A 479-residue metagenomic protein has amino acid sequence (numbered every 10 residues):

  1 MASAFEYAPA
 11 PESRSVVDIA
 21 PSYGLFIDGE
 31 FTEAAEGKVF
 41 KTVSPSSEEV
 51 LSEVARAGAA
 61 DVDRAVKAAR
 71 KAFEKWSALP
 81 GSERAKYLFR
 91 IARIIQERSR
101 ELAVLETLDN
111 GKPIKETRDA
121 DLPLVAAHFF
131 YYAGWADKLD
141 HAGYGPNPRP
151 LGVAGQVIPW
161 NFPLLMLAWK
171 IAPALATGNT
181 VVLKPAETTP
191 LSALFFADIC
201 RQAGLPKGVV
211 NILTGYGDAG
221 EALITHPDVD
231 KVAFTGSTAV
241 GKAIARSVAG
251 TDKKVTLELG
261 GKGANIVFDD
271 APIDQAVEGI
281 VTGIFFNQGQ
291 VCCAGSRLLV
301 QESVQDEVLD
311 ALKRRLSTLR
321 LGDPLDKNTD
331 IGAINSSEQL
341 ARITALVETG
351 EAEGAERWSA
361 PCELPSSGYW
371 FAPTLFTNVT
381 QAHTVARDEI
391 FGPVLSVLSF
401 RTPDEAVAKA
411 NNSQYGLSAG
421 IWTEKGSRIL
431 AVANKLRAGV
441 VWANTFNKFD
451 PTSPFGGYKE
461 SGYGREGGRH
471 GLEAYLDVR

Functional and structural regions predicted by a protein language model:
M1-E53, K86, R90, A127 (+6 more regions): Terminal low-complexity tails and localization/encapsulation signals of metabolic enzymes
S47-E53, L205, V229, I266 (+4 more regions): Conserved C-terminal structural/oligomerization subdomain of aldehyde/semialdehyde dehydrogenase
E48, P80, R84, E106 (+9 more regions): Residue-level signal for inorganic ion chemistry
E49-L139: Glycine-rich loop-to-alpha-helix module at the N-terminal edge of alpha/beta enzyme cores
V50-A57, A72-A78, Q156, N265-F268 (+5 more regions): Short, well-ordered beta-strand elements within core beta-sheets of diverse protein domains
F73, S77, A92-S99, A103 (+17 more regions): Structural signal for hydrophobic packing residues in well-ordered secondary-structure cores of soluble enzyme domains
K138-Q275, F400: Rossmann-like NAD(P) dinucleotide-binding subdomain of oxidoreductase/dehydrogenase enzymes
A239-T380, K409, A443: ALDH superfamily catalytic-core signature
